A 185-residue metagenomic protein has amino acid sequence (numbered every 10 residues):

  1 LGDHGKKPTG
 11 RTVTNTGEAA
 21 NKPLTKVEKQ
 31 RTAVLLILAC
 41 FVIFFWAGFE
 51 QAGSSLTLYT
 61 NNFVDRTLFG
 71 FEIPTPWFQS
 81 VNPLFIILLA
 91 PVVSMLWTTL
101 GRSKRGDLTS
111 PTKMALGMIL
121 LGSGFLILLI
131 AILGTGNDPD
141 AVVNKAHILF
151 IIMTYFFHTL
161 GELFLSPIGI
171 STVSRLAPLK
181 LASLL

Functional and structural regions predicted by a protein language model:
L1-P74, V93, W97-G106: Intracellular loop-helix junctions on the cytosolic face of multi-pass helical membrane proteins
L36-A39, P76, K145-Y155: The feature captures the transmembrane alpha-helix scaffold of multi-pass secondary transporters
F41, S110-G124, T154, G161: Residue-level signature of the transmembrane alpha-helical cores of Major Facilitator Superfamily-type secondary
I43-A47, L84, S123, I130 (+1 more regions): Hydrophobic/aromatic residues within the transmembrane alpha-helices of Major Facilitator Superfamily
F69-E72, I148-L149, L179-L185: Loop-to-transmembrane helix entry/capping segments in MFS-fold secondary transporters and related SLC/MFSD carriers
F71-K104, L116-F125: Transmembrane alpha-helices of Major Facilitator/SLC transporters
M114-V143: C-terminal ends and interior cores of transmembrane alpha-helices in multi-pass membrane transporters/permeases
T159, L163-P178: Intracellular juxtamembrane helix-capping segments at the cytosolic ends of symmetry-related transmembrane helices
